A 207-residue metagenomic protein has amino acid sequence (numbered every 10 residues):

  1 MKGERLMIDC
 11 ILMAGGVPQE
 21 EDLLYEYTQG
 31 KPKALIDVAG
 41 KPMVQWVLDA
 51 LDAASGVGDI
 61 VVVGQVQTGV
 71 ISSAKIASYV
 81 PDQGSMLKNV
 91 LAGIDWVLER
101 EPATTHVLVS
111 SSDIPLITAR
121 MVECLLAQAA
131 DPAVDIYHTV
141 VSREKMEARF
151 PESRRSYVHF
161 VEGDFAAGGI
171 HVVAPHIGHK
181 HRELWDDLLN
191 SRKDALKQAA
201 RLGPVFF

Functional and structural regions predicted by a protein language model:
M1-Q29: N-terminal nucleotide-binding beta1-loop-alpha1 segment
I8-L12, V44, I60: Hydrophobic targeting segments
Y27-Q45: Short catalytic helix/loop segments, enriched in acidic residues and glycine and frequently bearing histidine
K41-G56: A short, N-terminal amphipathic alpha-helix
D52-S78: Acidic donor-binding segment of Leloir-type glycosyltransferases
S72-H106, L116: Short phosphate-binding loop-to-helix
S110-S112: Active-site acidic Asp-centered loop
T118-F207: Conserved core of the sugar-phosphate nucleotidyltransferase
